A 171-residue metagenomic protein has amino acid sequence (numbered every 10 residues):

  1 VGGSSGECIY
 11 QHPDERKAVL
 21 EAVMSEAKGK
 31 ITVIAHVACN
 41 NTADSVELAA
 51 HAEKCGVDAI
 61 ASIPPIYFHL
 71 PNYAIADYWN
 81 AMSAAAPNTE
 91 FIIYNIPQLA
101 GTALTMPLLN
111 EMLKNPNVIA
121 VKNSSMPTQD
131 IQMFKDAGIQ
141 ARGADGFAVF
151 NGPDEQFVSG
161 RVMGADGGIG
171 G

Functional and structural regions predicted by a protein language model:
V1-A103: Active-site beta->alpha loop and helix N-cap motifs at the rims of alpha/beta catalytic domains
A84-P87, P97-G171: Catalytic alpha/beta core domains of metabolic enzymes, predominantly
